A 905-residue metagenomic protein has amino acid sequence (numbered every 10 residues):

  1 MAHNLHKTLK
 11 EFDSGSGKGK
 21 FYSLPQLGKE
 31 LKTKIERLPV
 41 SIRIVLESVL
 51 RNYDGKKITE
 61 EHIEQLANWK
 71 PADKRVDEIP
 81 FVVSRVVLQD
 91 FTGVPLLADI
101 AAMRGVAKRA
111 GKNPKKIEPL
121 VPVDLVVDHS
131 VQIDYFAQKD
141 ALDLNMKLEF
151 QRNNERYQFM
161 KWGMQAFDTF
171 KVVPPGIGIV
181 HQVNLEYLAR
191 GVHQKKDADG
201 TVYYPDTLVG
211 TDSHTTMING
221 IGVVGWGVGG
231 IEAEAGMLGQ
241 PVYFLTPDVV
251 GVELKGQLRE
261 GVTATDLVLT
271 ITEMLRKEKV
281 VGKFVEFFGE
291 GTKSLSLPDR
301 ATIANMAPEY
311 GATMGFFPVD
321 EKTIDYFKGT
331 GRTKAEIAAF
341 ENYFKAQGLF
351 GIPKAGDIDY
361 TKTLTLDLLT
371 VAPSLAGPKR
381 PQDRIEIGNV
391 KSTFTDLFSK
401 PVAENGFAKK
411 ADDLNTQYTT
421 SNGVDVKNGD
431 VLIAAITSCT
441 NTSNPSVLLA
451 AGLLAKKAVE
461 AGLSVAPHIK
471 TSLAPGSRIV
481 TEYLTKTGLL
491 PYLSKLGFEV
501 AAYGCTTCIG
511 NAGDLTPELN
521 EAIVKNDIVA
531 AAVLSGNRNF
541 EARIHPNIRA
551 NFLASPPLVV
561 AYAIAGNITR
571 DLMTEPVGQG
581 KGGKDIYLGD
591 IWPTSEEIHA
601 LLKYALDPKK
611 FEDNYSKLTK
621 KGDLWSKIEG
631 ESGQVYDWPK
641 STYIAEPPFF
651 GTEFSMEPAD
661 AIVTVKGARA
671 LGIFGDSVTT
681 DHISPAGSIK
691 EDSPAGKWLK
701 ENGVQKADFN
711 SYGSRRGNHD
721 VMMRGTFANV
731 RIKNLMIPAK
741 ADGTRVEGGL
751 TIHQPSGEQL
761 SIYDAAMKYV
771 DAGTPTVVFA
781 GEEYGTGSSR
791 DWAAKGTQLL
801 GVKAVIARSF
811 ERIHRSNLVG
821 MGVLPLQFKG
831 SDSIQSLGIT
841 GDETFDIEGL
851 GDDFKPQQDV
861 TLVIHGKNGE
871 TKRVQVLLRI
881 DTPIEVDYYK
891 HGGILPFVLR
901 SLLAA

Functional and structural regions predicted by a protein language model:
A2-L148, L295-N305, E309-E321, D325-T330 (+2 more regions): N-terminal amphipathic, basic-rich helices that act as targeting or association modules
D54-Q257, A264-L269, P373-A376, V390 (+11 more regions): Long, structured ligand/cofactor-binding scaffold of large enzymes
V82, A102-E155, F287-F407, T574-Y636 (+4 more regions): Terminal amphipathic helices with adjacent charged low-complexity linkers/tails
L88-G93, F287-S294, T313, K322-T330 (+2 more regions): Conserved short loop/turn motifs at secondary-structure junctions
D199-E341, F350, V447-L449, A455 (+5 more regions): Mobile "lid/hinge" segments at catalytic clefts and subdomain interfaces of large enzymes
F288-L295, N537, M767-E811: Extracellular/luminal Protease-associated
G580-S595, R815-Y888: Acidic, glycine-rich flexible loop/linker segments
